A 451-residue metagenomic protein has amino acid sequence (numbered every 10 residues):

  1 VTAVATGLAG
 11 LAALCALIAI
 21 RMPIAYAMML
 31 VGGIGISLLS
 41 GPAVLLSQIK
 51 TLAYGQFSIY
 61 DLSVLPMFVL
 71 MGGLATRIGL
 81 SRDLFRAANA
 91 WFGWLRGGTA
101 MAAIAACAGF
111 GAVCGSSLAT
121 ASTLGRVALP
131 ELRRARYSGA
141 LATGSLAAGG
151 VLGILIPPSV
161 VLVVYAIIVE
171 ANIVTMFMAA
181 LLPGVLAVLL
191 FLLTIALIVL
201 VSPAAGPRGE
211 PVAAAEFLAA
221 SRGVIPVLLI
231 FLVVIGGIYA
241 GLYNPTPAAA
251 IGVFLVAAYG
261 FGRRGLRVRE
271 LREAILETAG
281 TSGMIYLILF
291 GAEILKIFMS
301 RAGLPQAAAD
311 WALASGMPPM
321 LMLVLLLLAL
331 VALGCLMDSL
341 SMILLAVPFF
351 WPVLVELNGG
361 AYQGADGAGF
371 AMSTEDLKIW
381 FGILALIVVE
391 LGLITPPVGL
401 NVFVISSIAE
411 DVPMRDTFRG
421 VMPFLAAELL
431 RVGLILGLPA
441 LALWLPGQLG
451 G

Functional and structural regions predicted by a protein language model:
V1-G451: Alpha-helical transmembrane segments of multi-pass membrane transport proteins
